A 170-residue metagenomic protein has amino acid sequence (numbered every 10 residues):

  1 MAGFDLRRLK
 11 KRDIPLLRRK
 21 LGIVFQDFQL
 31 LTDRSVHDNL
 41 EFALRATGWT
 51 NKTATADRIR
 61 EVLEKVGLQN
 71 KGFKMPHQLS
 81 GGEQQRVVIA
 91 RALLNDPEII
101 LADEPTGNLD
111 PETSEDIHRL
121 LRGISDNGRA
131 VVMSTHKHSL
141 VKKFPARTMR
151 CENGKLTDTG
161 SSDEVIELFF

Functional and structural regions predicted by a protein language model:
L6-G22, K52-T53, I124-D126: ABC ATPase NBD coupling module
R34-F42: Short coil-to-helix segment of the ABC ATPase nucleotide-binding domain corresponding to the Q-loop/switch region
K74-H77, N95, N127: Conserved signature/switch motifs of ABC ATPase nucleotide-binding domains
M75-L79, E83-Q85: Conserved ABC ATPase signature
I89: Hydrophobic anchor residue at the start of the ABC signature
I100-D103: Catalytic Walker B motif of ABC-type/P-loop ATPase nucleotide-binding domains
P111-T113: Helix N-cap at the start of a conserved alpha-helix in ABC-type nucleotide-binding domains
